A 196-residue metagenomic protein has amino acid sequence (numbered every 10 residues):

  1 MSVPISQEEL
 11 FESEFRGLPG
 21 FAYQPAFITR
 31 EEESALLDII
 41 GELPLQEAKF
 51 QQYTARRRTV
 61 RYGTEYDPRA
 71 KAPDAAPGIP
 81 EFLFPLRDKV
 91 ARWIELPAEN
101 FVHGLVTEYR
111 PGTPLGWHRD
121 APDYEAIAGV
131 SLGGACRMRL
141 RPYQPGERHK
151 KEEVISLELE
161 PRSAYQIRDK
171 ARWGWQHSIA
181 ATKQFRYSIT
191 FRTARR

Functional and structural regions predicted by a protein language model:
M1-R196: Non-heme Fe(II) oxygenase metal-center motifs and adjacent flexible, charged/small-residue loops
